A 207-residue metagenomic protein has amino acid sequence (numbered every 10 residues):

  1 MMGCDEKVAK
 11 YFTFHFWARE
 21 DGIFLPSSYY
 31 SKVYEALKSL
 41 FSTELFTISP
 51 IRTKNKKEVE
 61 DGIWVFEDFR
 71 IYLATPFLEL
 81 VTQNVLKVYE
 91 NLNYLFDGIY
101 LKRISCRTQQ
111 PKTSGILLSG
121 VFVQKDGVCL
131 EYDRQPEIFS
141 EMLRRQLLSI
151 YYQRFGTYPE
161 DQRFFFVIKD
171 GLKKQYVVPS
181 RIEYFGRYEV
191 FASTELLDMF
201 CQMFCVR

Functional and structural regions predicted by a protein language model:
M1-R207: RNA-interacting cores
